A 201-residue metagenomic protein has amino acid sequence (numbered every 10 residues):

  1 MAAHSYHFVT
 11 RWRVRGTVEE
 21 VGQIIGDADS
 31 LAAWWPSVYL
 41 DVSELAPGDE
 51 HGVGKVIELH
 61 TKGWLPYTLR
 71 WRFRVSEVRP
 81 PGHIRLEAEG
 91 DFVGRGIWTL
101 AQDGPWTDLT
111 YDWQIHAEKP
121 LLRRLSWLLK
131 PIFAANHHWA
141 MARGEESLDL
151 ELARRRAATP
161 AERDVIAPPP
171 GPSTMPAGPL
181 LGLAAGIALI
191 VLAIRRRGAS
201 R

Functional and structural regions predicted by a protein language model:
M1-E50, L192-R201: Hydrophobic ligand-binding cavity/cleft-lining segments
A2-H4, V14, D103-R201: Terminal "cap-and-tail" regions of soluble proteins that handle hydrophobic small molecules
S5, G26-A28, W64, D91 (+2 more regions): Intrinsically disordered, low-complexity regions enriched in Ser/Pro/Gly/Gln/His and often acidic
R13, S76-E77, A101: Well-ordered beta-strand positions
E19, S43-R95, P105-D108, R143-A158 (+2 more regions): Glycine-rich portal/gate segments that line the openings of hydrophobic small-molecule binding cavities
L31, I84, E118: Flexible, glycine-rich phosphate/dinucleotide-binding loops and adjacent beta-alpha linkers at cofactor/substrate
W34-W35, W98, W113: Signature tryptophan residues that serve as conserved aromatic anchors
L69, R95-T99, K119-L125: A short, polar/proline- and glycine-enriched secondary-structure boundary/capping micro-motif
